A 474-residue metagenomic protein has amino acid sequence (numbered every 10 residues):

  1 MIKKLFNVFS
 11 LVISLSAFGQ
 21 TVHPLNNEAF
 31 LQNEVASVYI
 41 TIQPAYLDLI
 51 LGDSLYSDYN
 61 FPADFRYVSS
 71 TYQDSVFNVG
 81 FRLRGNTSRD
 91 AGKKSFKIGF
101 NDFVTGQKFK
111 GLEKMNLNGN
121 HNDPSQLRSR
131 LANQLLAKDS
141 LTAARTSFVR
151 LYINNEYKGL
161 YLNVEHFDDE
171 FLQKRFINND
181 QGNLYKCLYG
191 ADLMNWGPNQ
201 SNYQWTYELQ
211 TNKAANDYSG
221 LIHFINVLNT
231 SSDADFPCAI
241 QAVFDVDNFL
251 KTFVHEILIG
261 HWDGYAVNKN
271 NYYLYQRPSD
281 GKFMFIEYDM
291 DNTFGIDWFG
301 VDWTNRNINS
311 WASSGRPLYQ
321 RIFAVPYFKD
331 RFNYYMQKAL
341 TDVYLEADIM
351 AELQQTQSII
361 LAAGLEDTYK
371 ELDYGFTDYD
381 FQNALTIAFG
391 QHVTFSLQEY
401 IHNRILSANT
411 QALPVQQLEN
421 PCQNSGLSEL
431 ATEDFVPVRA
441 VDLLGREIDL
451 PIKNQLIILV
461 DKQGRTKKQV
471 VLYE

Functional and structural regions predicted by a protein language model:
M1-T21, L427-S428: Bacterial Sec-dependent N-terminal signal peptides
Q20-Q126, L131: Conserved NTP-binding catalytic cores of kinases and kinase-like/nucleotidyltransferase enzymes across multiple kinase
N27-A29, V35-A36, A45-D48, L55 (+6 more regions): Middle-to-C-terminal accessory/interaction subdomains
R66-V68, Y152, D442, V460: A general beta-strand register signal
K97-T105, G119-N120, D139-A144, E156-I259 (+1 more regions): Internal "kinase-insert"/substrate-recognition segments embedded within catalytic cores of ATP-dependent enzymes
D139-R150, G264: Short, well-structured beta-strand/strand-turn elements
T410-E447: Residue-level detector of functionally pivotal "anchor" positions at catalytic/ligand-binding pockets or at interdomain
I458-E474: C-terminal tail/sorting-segment detector
